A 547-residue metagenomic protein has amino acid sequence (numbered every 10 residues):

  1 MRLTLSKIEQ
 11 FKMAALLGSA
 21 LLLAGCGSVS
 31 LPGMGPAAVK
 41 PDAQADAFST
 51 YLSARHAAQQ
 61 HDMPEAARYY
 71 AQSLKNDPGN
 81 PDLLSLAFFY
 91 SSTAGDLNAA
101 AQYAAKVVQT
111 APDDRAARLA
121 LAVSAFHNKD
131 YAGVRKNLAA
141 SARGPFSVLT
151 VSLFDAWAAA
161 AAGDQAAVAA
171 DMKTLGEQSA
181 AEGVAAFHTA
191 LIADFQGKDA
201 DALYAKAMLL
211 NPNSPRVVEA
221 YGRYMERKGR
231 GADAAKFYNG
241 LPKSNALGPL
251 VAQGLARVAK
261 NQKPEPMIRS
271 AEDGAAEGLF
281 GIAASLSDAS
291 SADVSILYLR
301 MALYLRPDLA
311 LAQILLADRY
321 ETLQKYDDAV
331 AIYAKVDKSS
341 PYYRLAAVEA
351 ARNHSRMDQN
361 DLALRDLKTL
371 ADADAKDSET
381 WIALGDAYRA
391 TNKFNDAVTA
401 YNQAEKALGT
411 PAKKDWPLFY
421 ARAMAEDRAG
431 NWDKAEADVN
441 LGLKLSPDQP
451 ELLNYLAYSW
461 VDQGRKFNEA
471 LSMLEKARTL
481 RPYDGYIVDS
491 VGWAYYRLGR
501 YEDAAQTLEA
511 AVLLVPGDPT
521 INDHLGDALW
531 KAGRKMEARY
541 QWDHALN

Functional and structural regions predicted by a protein language model:
M1-R2, G27: Short, intrinsically disordered, low-complexity terminal/loop segments
L3-A15: Bacterial N-terminal signal peptides that target proteins for export
L23-G25: C-terminal motif of bacterial Sec signal peptides marking the signal peptidase cleavage site
G27-L31, P36-N547: Alpha-solenoid helical repeat scaffolds
